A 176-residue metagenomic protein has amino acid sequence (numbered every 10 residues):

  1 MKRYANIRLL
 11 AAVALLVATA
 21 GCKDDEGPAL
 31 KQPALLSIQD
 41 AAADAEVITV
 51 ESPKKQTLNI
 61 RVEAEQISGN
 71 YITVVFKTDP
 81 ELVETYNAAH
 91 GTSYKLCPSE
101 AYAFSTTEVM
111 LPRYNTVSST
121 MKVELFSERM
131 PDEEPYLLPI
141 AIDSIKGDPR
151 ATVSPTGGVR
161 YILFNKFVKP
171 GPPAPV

Functional and structural regions predicted by a protein language model:
M1-L10: Bacterial N-terminal signal peptides that target proteins for export
A11-L16: Hydrophobic alpha-helical targeting segments used for export or membrane insertion
V17-G21: C-terminal motif of bacterial Sec signal peptides marking the signal peptidase cleavage site
D24-F104, P112, S118, R129-P139 (+1 more regions): Acidic/polar, low-complexity intrinsically disordered N-terminal segments immediately downstream of a Sec signal
S118-E124: Exposed aromatic-hydrophobic patches
